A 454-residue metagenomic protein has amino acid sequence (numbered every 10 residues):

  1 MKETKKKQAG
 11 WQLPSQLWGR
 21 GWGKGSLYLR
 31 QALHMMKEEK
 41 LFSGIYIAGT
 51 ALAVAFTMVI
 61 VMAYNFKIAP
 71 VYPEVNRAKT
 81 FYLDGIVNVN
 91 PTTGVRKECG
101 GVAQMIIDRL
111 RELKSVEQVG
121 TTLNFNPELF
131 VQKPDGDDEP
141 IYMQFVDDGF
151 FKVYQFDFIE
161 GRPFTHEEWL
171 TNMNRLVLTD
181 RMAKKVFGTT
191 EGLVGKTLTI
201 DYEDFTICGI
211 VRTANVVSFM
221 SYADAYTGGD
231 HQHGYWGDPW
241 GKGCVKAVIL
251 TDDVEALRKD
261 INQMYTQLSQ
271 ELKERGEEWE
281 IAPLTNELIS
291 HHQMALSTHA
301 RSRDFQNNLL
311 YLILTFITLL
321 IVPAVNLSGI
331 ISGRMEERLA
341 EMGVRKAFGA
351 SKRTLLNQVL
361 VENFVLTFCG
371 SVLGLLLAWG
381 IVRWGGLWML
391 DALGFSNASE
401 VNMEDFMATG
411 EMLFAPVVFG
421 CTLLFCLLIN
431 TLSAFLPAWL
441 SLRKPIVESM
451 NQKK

Functional and structural regions predicted by a protein language model:
M1-L27, H34, E38, Q270-L314 (+2 more regions): Membrane-helix entry/capping segments
Q12, G19, M412-K454: C-terminal membrane-exit region of the final transmembrane helix in multipass inner-membrane proteins
S15, G149-P163, V177-A300: Mid-to-C-terminal secondary-structure elements that act as membrane-proximal/extracytoplasmic interface segments
L29-S43, V325-L366, L440-Q452: Intracellular coupling helices
M35-I68, S371: Short, strongly hydrophobic transmembrane alpha-helices
L41-L52, A340-G386, C421, F425-I429 (+1 more regions): Transmembrane alpha-helical interface segments in multi-pass membrane proteins
I60-D138, G243-K246, A392-M407: Membrane-proximal extracellular/periplasmic loop immediately following the first transmembrane helix
L123, K133-T165, W169-L170: The feature marks short, hydrophobic/small-residue-biased sequence motifs that occur predominantly
